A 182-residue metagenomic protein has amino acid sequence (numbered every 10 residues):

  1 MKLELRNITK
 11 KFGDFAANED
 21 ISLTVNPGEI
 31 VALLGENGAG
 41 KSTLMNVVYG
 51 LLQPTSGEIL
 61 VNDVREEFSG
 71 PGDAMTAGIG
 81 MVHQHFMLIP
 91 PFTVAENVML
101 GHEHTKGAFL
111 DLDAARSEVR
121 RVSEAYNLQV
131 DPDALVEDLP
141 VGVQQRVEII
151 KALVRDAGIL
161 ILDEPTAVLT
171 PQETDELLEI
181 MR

Functional and structural regions predicted by a protein language model:
M1-R182: Glycine-rich phosphate-binding loops of nucleotide-dependent enzymes
